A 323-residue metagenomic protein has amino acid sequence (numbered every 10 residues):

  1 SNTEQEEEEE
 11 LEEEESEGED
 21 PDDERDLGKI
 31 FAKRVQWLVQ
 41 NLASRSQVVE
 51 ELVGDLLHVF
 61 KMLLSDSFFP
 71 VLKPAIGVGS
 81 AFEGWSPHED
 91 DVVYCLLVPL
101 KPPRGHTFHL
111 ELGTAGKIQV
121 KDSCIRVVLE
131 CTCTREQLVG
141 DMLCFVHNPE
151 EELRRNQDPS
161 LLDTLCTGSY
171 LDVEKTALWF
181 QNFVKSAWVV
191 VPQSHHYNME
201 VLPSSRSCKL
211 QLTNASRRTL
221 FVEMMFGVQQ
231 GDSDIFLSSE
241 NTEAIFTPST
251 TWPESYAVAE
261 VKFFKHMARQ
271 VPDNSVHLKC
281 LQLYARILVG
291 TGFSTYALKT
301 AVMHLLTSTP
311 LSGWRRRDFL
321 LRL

Functional and structural regions predicted by a protein language model:
S1-Y94, V98-Y170: N-terminal regions immediately upstream of nucleotidyltransferase
W85-S86, V120-L323: Catalytic cores of NTP-dependent nucleotidyl/adenyl transfer enzymes across multiple folds
